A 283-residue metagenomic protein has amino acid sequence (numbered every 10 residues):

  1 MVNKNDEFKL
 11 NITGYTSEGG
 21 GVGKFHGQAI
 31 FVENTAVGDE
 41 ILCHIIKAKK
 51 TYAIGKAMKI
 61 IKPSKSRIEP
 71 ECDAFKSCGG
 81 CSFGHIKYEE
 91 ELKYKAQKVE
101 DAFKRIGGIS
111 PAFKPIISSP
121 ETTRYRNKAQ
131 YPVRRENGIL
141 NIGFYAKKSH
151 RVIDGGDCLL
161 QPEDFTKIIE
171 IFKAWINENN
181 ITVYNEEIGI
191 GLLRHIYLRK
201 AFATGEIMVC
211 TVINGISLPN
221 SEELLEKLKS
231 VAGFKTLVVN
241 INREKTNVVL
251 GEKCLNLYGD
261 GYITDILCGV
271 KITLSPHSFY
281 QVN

Functional and structural regions predicted by a protein language model:
V2-V282: Accessory RNA-recognition modules of RNA-modification enzymes
